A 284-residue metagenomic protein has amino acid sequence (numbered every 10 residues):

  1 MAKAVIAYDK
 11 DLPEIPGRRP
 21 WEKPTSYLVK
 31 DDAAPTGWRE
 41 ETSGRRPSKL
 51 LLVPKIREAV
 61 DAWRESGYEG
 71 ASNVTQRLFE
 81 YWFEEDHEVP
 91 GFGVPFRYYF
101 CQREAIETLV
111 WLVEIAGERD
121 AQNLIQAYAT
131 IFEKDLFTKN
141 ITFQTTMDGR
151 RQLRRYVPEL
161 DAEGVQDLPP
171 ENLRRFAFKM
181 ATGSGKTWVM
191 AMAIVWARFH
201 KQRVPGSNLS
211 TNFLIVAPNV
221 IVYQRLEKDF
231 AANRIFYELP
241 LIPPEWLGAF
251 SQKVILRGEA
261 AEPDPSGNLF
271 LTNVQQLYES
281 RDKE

Functional and structural regions predicted by a protein language model:
M1-E284: RecA-like P-loop NTPase motor core of helicase/translocase proteins
